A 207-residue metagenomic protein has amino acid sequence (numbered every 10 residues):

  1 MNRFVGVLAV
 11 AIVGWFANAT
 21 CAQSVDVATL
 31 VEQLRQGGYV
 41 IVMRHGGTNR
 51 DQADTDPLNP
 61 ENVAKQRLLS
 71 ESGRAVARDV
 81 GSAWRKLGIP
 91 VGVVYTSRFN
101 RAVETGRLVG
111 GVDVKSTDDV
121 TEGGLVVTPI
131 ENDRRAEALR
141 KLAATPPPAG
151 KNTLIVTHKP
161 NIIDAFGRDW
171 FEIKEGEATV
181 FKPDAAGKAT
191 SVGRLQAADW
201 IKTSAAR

Functional and structural regions predicted by a protein language model:
M1-F4: Positively charged n-region of N-terminal signal peptides that target proteins for export
V7-F16: Bacterial N-terminal signal peptides
N18-A22: Sec/Tat signal peptide C-region and signal peptidase I cleavage site
S24-D119, G123-V127, D133-R135, D169-A198 (+1 more regions): Active-site-proximal alpha-helix that buttresses catalytic centers in soluble enzyme cores
G38-V40, P148-T157: Generic beta-sheet signal
M43-T48, I155-I162: Histidine-centered catalytic micro-motifs
L87-I89, P146-G150: Glycine-rich phosphate-binding loop signature in dinucleotide/nucleotide-binding domains
A136-P147: A short, acidic, amphipathic alpha-helical segment used as a generic capping/interface helix at domain edges
